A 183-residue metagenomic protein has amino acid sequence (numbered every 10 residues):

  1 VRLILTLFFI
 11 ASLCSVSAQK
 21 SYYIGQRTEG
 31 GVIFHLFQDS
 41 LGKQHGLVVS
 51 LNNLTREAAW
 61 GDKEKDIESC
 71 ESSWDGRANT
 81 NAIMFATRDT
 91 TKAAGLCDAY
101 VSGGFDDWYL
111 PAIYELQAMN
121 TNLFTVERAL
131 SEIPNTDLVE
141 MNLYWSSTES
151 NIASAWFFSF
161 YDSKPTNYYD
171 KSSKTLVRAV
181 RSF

Functional and structural regions predicted by a protein language model:
V1, E29, E57, E64 (+6 more regions): Glutamate identity and glutamate-enriched acidic tracts
V1-L7: Sec-dependent signal peptide recognition, specifically the positively charged N-region followed immediately by
L3, L13-G104, S163, N167-F183: Short, compositionally biased
I83-Y109, I113-N167, S182: An exposed tryptophan-centered "aromatic clamp" motif
